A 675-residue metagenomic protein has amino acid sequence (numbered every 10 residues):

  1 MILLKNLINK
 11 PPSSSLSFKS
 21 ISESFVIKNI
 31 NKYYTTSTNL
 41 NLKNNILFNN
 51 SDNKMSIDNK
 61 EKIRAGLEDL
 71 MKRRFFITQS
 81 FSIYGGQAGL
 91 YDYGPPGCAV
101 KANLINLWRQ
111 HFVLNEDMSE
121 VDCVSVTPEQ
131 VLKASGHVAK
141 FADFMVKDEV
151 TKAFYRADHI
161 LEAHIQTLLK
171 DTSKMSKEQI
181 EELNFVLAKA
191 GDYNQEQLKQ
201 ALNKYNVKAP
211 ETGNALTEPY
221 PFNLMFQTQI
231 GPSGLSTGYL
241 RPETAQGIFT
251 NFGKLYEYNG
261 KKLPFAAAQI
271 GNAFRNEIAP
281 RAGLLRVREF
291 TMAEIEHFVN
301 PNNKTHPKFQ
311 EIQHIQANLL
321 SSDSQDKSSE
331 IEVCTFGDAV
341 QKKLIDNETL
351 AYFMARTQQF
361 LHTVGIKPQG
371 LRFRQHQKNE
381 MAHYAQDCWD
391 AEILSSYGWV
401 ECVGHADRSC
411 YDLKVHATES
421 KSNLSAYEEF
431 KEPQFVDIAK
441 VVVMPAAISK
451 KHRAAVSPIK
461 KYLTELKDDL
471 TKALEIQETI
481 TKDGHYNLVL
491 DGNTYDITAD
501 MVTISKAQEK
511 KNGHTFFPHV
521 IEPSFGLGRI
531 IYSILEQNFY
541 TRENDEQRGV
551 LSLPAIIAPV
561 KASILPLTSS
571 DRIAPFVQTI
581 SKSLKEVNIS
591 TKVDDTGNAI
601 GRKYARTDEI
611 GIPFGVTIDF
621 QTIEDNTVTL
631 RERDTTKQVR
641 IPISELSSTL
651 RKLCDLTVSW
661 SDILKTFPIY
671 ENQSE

Functional and structural regions predicted by a protein language model:
I2-I8, F18, I30-E675: NTP/phosphate- and nucleic-acid-binding module
S13, V26, N31-K32: Intrinsic disorder/low-complexity segments
S13-S15, S20: Low-acidity, Ser/Thr- and Arg-rich intrinsically disordered low-complexity segments
E23-V26, D52: Acidic, Ala/Val/Gly-enriched low-complexity intrinsically disordered segments
